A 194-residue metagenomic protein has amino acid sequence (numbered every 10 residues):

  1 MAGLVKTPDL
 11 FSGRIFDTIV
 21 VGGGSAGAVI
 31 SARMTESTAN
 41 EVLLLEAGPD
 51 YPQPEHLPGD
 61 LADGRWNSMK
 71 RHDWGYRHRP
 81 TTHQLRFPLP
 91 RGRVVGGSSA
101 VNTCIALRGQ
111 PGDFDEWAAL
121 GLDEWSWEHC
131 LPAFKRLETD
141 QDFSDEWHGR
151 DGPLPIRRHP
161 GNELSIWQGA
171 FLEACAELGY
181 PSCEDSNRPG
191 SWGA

Functional and structural regions predicted by a protein language model:
M1-A194: N-terminal redox-cofactor-binding region of secreted/periplasmic oxidoreductases
